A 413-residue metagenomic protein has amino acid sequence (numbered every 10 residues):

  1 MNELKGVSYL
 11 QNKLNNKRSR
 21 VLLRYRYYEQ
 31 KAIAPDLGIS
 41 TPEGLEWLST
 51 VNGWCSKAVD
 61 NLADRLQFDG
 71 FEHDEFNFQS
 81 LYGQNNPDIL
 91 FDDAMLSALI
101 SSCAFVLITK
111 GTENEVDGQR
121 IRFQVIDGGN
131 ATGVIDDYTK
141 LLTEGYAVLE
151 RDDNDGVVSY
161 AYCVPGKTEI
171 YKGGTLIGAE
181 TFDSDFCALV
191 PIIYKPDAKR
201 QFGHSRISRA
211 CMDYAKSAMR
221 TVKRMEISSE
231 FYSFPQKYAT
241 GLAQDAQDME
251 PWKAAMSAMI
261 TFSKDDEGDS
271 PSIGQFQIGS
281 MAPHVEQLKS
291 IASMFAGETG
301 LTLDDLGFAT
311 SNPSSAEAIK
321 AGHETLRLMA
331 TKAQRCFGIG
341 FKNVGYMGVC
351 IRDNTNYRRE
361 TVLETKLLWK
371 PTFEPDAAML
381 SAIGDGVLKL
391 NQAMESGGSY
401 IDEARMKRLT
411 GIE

Functional and structural regions predicted by a protein language model:
M1-Q124: Extended, helix-rich architectural segments
V21, R26-Q30, T50-F76, G178-R206 (+1 more regions): Short, compositionally biased low-complexity segments
Y27-E43, S49, S263-E298, S314-I339 (+1 more regions): Extended, non-catalytic structural segments that build the interaction scaffolds of large macromolecular assemblies
L107-H204: Extended, regular secondary-structure scaffolds
E180-A318, V362-E364, W369-L380: Extended, charged amphipathic alpha-helical segments
T302, R358, Y400, I412-E413: Short coil/loop linkers at secondary-structure junctions
N343-L367: A glycine-biased, small/acidic residue-tolerant capping/turn segment at secondary-structure junctions
R405-E413: Long, highly charged low-complexity segments enriched in Glu/Asp and Lys/Arg with interspersed Ser/Thr
